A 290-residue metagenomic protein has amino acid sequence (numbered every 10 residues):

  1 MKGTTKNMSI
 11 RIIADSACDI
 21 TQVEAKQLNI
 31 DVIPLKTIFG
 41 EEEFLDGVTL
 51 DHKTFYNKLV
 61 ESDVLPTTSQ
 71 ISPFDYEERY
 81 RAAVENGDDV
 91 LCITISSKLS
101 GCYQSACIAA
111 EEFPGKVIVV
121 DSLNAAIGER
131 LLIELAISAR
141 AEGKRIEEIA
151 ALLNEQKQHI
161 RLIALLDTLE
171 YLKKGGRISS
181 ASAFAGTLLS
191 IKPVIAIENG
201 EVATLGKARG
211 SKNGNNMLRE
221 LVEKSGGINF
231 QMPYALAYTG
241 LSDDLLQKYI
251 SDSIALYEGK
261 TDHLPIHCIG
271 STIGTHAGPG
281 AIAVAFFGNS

Functional and structural regions predicted by a protein language model:
G3-K6, R11, A17-D31, K36 (+2 more regions): Mixed-charge interfacial surface used for oligomerization/domain docking and macromolecular partner engagement
R11-Q70: N-terminal glycine-rich anion-binding loop in soluble enzyme alpha/beta folds
K58, R79-A83, L221: CheY-like receiver
S69-R79: Glycine-rich, highly charged phosphate/nucleotide-binding loops
A83-D89: Glycine-rich phosphate-binding loop signature in dinucleotide/nucleotide-binding domains
L99: Acidic, metal-coordinating catalytic cores used for nucleic-acid/nucleotide bond scission and strand-transfer chemistry
